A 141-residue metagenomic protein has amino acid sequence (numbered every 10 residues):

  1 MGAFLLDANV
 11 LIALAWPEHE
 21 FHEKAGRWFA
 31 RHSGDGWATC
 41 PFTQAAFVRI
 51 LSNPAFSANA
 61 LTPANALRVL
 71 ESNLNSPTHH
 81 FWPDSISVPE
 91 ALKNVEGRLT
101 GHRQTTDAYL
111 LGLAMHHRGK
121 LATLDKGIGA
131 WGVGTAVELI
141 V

Functional and structural regions predicted by a protein language model:
M1-T39, L51-N65: Short, well-structured N-terminal submotif of metal-dependent ribonuclease cores
V10, T43, S87-V88, G127-I128: Alpha-helix capping/helix-boundary segments
A38-C40, F81-W82, L121-T123, L139: A structural signal for short, well-ordered beta-strand segments and their strand-loop junctions that often border
T39-Q44, T106: Short, conserved alpha-helical segments within structured domains
A60, S76-A122: Active-site neighborhoods of divalent-metal-dependent phosphate/nucleic-acid chemistry enzymes
H116, K120-V141: Charged phosphate-binding loop/patch that engages nucleotide di/tri-phosphates or the phosphate backbone of nucleic
